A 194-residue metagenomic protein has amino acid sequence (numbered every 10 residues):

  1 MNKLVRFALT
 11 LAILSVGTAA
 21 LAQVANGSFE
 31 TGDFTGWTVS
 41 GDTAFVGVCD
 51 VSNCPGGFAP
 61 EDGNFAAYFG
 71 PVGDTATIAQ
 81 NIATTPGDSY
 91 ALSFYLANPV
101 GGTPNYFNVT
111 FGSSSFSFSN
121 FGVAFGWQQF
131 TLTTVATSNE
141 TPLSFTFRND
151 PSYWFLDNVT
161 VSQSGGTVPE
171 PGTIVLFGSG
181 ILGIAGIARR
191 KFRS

Functional and structural regions predicted by a protein language model:
L4-V24, N158-S179: Short, threonine-centered small-residue motifs that mark membrane-proximal processing/anchoring sites and TM-junction
F29, A76-G101, L132, L143 (+1 more regions): Extra-cytoplasmic beta-strand recognition segments
T31-A66: Extracellular glycan-recognition surfaces and repeat-rich motifs
A66-A76, F121-A124: Extracellular beta-rich ligand/substrate-recognition surface
G101-F111: Beta-strand acidic-aromatic groove motif in beta-rich domains, primarily in extracellular
S113-E140: Extracellular carbohydrate recognition and processing domains and analogous Trp-centered ligand-binding platforms
F145-S152: Short beta-strand-plus-loop segments that form exposed binding edges in beta-rich domains
A185-S194: C-terminal membrane-anchoring or membrane-association module
